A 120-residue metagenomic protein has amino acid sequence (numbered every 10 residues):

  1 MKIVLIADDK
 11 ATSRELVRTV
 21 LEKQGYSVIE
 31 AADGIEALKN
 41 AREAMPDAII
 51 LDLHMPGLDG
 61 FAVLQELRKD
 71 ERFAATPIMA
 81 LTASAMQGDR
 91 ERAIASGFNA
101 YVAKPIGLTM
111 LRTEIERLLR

Functional and structural regions predicted by a protein language model:
E15-K23: Charged docking surfaces used in two-component/phosphorelay signaling
G25-A32, N40: Short hydrophobic/Thr-rich beta-strand motif most characteristic of the beta2 strand and flanking loop of CheY-like
A44-I50: Active-site beta3 strand of CheY-like receiver
D52, T82: Active-site residues of response regulator receiver
M55: Receiver (REC) domain active-site loop signature in two-component systems and cognate sites in sensor histidine kinases
V102-A103: Residues at the ends of beta-strands that form strand-to-helix hinge/output surfaces
I106-I115: C-terminal output helix
